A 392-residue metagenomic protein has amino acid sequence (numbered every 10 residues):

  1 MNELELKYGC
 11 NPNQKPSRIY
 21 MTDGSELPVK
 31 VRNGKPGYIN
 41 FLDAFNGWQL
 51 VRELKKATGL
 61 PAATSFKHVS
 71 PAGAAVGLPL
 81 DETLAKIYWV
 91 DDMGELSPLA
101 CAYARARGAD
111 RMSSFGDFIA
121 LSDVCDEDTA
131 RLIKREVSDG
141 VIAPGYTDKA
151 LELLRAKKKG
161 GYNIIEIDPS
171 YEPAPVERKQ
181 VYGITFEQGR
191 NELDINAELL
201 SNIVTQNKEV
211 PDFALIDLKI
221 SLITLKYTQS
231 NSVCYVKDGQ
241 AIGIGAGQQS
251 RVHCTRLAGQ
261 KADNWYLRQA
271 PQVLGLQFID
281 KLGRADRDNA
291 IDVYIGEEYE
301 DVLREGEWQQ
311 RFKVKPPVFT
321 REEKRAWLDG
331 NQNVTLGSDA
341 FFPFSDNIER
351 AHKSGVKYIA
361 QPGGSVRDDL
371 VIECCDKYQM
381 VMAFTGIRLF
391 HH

Functional and structural regions predicted by a protein language model:
M1-L199, A214-S232: Active-site loops and adjacent core secondary-structure elements that bind or stabilize anionic groups
D23-K35, A109-F115, G189-K208, D286-W308 (+2 more regions): Gly-rich Lys/Arg/Thr-decorated short loops/hinges at beta-loop-alpha junctions or inter-strand turns that position
E53, Y227, N264-R268, K353 (+1 more regions): Conserved helix-loop functional segments at active or binding sites
A57-S65, I164-I167, S230-K237, L267-F278 (+1 more regions): Flexible, glycine/charged-enriched surface loops at secondary-structure junctions
P61-A62, K67-A72, V76-L78, S232 (+4 more regions): Glycine-rich phosphate/pyrophosphate-binding loops and their adjacent beta-strand/loop elements at enzyme active sites
S70, C125, K237-Q240, Q248 (+2 more regions): Active-site-proximal loop/turn and secondary-structure-junction residues that shape catalytic pockets, frequently
A72-M112, I242-F341: Glycine- and Gly-Pro-enriched alpha-helical subdomains that act as flexible, kink-prone "lid/hinge" or packing modules
D117, L121-S122, R135-I165, S170-E172 (+4 more regions): C-terminal binding/interaction regions
